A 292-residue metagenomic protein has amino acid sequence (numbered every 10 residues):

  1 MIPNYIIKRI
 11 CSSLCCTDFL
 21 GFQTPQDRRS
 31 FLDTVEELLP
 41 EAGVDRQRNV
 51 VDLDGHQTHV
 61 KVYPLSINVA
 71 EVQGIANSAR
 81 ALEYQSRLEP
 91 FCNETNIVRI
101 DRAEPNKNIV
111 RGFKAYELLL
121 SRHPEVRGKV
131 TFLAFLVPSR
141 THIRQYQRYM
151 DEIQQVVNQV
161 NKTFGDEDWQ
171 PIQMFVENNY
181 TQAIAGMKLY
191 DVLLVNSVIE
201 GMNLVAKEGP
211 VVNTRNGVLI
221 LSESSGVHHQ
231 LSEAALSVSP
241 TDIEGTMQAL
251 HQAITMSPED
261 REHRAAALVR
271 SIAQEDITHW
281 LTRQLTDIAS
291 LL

Functional and structural regions predicted by a protein language model:
M1-L292: Catalytic cores of carbohydrate-active enzymes across secretory and cytosolic contexts
